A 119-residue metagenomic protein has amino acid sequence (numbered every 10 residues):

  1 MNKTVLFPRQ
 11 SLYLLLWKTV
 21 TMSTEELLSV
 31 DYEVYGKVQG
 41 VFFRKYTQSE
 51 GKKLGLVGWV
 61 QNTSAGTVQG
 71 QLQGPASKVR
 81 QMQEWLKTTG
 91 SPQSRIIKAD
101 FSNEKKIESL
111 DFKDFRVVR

Functional and structural regions predicted by a protein language model:
N2-R119: Intrinsically disordered, low-complexity, mixed-charge
